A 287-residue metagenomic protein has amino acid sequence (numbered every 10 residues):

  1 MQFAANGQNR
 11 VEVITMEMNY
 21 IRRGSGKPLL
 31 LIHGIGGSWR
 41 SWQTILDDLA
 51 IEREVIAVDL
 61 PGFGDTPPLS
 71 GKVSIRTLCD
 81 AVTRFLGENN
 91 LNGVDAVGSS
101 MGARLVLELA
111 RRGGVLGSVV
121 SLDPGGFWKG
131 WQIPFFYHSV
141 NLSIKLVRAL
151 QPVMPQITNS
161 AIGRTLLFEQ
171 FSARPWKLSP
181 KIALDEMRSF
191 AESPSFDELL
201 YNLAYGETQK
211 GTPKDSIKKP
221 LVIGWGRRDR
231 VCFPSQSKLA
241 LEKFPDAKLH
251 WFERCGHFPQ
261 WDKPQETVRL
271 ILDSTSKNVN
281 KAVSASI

Functional and structural regions predicted by a protein language model:
I21-P67: Conserved HGGG/HGGXW glycine-rich cap/lid loop of the alpha/beta-hydrolase fold
T77-V94: Conserved acidic catalytic loop of the alpha/beta-hydrolase fold
G98, G102, V106: Gly/Ala-rich beta-loop-alpha elbow adjacent to hydrolase catalytic centers
V119-Q151: Flexible "cap/lid" loop of the alpha/beta hydrolase fold
P155-S216: Conserved alpha/beta-hydrolase catalytic His-Asp/Glu region
I217, I223-W225: Short beta-strand/loop motif that positions the catalytic acidic residue of the alpha/beta-hydrolase fold
R227-C232: Acidic catalytic loop of the alpha/beta-hydrolase fold
C255-V268: Catalytic histidine-centered segment of alpha/beta-hydrolase-like enzymes
